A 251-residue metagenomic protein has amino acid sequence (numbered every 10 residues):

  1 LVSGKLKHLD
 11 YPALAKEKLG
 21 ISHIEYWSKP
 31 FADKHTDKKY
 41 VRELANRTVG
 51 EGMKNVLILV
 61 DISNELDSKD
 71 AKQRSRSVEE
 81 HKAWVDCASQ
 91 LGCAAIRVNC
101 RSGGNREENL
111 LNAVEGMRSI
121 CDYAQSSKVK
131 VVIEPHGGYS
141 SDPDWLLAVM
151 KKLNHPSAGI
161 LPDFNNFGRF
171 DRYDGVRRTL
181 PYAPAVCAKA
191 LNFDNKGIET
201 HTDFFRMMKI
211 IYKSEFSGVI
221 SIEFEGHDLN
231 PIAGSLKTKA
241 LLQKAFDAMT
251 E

Functional and structural regions predicted by a protein language model:
L1-Q90, E108, R118, Q125 (+4 more regions): N-terminal pre-domain/capping segments
G4-K5, D37, R74-V78, L110-A113 (+3 more regions): A conditional alpha-helix N-cap/helix-loop micro-motif detector
A15, T48, S77, A88 (+6 more regions): Conserved, mostly hydrophobic/aromatic
I21-S22, K54, A94, P184 (+1 more regions): Short acidic/polar active-site loop segments enriched in Thr and Asp
H23-I24, V114-K209: Acidic/histidine-rich catalytic cores of soluble enzymes
E25-W27, V56-D61, I96-N99, V132-H136 (+3 more regions): A cross-family glycoside hydrolase active-site/sugar-binding cleft signature
C87-E108, S127-H136, I222: Active-site groove signature of glycoside hydrolases
E215-H227: Short helix/strand-capping connector loops at secondary-structure junctions
